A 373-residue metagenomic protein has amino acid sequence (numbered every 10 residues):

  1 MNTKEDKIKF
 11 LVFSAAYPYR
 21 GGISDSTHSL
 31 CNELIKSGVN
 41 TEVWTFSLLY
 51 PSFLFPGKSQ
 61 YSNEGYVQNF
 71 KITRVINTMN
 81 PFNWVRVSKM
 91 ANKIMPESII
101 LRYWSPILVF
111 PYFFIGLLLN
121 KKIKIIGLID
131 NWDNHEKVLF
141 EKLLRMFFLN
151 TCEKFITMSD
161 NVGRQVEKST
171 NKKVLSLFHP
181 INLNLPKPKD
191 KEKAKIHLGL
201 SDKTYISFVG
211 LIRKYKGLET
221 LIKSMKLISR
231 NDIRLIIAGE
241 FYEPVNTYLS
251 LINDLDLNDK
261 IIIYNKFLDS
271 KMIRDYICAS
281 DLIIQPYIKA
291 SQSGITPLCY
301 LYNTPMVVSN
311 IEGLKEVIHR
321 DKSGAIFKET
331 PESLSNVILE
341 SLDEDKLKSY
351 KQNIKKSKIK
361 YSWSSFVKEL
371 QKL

Functional and structural regions predicted by a protein language model:
A16-R20, C31-K89, K93, V162 (+1 more regions): N-terminal strand-loop element at the rim of the active site of nucleotide-sugar-dependent glycosyltransferases
F46-Y50, V209, R234-L249, K266: Glycosyltransferase donor-sugar binding loop
V138, R164-K168, P180-H197, K214 (+1 more regions): Acidic anion/phosphate-binding donor-loop and adjacent secondary structure in glycosyltransferase catalytic cores
L200-K216, I222-M225, I236: Conserved donor-binding/catalytic core segment of Leloir-type glycosyltransferases
Y248-K271: Nucleotide-activated donor-binding/catalytic signature segment of Leloir-type glycosyltransferases, i.e., the conserved
D275-S291, T304: Acidic donor-binding loop of glycosyltransferase active sites
R320-E332, I338-D345: Conserved acidic donor-binding segment of nucleotide-sugar-dependent glycosyltransferases
K346-K360: A short, well-ordered alpha-helix in the C-terminal region of glycosyltransferases
